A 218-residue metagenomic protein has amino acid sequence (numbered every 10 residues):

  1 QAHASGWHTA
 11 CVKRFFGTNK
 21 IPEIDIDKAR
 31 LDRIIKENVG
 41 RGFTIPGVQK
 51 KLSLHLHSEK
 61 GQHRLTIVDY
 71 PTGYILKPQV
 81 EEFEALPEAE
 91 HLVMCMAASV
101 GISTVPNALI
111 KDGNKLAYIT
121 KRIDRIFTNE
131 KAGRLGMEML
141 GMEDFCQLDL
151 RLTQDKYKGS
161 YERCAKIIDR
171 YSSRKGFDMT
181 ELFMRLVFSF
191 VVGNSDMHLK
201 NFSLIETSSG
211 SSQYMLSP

Functional and structural regions predicted by a protein language model:
Q1-P218: Phosphate/dinucleotide-binding and metal-coordinating scaffold of catalytic cores in nucleotide-dependent enzymes
